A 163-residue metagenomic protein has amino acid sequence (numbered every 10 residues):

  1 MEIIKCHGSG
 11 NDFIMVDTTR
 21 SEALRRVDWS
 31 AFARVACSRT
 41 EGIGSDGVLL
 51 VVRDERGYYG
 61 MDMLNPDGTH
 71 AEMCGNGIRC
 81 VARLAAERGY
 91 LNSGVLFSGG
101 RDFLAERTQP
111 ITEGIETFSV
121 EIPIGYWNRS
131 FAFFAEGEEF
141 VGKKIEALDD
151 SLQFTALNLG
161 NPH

Functional and structural regions predicted by a protein language model:
M1-G114: A glycine-rich beta-to-alpha transition motif near the start of alpha/beta enzyme domains, typified by
N11-D12, S45-D46, L152-F154, N161-H163: Short, surface-exposed beta-edge/turn micro-motifs
Y90, F97-N161: ATP-dependent small-molecule kinase catalytic core of the GHMP/sugar-kinase superfamily and closely related
